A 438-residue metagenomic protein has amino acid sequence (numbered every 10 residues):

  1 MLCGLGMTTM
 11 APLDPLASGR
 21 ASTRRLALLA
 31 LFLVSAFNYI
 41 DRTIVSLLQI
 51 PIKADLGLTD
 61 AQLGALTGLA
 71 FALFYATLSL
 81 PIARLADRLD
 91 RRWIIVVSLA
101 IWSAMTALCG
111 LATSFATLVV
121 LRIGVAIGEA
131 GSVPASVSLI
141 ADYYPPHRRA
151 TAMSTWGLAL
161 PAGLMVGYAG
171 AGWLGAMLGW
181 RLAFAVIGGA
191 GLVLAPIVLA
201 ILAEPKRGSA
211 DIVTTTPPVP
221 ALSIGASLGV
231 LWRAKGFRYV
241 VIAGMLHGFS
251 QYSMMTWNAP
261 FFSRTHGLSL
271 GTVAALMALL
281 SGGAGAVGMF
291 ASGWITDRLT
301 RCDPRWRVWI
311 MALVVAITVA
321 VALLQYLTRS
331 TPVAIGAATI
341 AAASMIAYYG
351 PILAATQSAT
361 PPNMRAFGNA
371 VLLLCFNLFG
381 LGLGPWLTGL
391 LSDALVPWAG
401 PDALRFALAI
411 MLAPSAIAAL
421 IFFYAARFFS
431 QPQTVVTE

Functional and structural regions predicted by a protein language model:
D14-R20, K206-V241, T265: Juxtamembrane intracellular "pre-TM" segments in multi-pass secondary transporters
V45-S46, A234-F290, M345-Y349, L353 (+1 more regions): Extracytoplasmic gate region of multi-pass secondary transporters
L48-T77: Extracellular/periplasmic helix-loop-helix junction of adjacent transmembrane segments in MFS-like secondary
G57, D90, L111-T117, P145 (+1 more regions): Helix-breaking motifs and short loop linkers at transmembrane-helix boundaries and internal kinks in secondary membrane
T77-T113: Conserved MFS/SLC helix-loop-helix module at the cytosolic interface between two early adjacent transmembrane helices
W93-A107, W306-A322: Structural signature of the two symmetry-related core transmembrane helices
L121-A162: Cytoplasmic helix-loop-helix junction between adjacent transmembrane helices in 12-TM secondary transporters
W156-E204: Helix-loop-helix hairpin linking two adjacent transmembrane segments in secondary transporters
